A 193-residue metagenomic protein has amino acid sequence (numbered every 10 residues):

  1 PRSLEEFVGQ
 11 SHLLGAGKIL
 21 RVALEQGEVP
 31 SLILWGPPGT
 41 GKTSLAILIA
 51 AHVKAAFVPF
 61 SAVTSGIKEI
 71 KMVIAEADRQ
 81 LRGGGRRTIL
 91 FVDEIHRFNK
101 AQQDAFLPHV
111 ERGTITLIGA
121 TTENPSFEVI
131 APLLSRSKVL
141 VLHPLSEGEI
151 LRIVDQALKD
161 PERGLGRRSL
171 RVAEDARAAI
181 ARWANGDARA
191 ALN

Functional and structural regions predicted by a protein language model:
L13-G17, A55-I89: Short glycine-rich substrate-engagement loop in P-loop NTPases that contacts/grips substrate
R21-E25, V92, H96-S135: Conserved catalytic/switch belt of AAA+ P-loop NTPases
V22-F60, A75-D78, L107-R112: Walker A/P-loop
P30, G83-I89, R112-I118, K138 (+1 more regions): Loop/turn-to-beta-strand initiation segments
G36-P37, V58-G66, T121-T122, L142: A short hydrophobic beta-strand->loop->alpha-helix junction that borders the nucleotide-binding pocket of P-loop NTPases
S61, K138-L151: Conserved AAA+ ATPase "SRH/arginine-finger" region at the nucleotide-binding site
V154-R177: Helix-loop-helix "sensor" segment of P-loop NTPases
A178-W183, R189-N193: C-terminal helical "lid" of AAA+/P-loop NTPase domains
